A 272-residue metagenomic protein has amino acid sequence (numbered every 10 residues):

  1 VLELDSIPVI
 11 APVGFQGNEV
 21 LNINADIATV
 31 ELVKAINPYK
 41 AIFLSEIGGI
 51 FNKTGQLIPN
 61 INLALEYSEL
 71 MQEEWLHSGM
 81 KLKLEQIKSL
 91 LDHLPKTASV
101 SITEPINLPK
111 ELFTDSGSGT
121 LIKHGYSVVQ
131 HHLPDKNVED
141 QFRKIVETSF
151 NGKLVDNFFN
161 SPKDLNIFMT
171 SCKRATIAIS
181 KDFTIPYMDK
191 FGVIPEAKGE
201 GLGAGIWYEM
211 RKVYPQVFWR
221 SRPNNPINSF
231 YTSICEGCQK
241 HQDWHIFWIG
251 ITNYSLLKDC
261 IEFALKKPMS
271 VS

Functional and structural regions predicted by a protein language model:
V1-I185, D189-A204, Y208-V217, N225 (+2 more regions): C-terminal catalytic "cap/lid" subdomain
Y231: Conserved active-site tyrosine of GNAT-family acetyltransferases
I234-H241: Conserved acetyl-CoA-binding loop of GNAT-fold acetyltransferases
